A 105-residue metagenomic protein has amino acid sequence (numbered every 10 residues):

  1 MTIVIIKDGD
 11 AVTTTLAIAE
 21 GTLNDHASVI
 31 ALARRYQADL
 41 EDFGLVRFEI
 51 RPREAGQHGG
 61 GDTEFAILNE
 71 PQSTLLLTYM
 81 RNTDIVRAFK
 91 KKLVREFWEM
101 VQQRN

Functional and structural regions predicted by a protein language model:
M1-N105: An anion-engaging/catalytic patch
